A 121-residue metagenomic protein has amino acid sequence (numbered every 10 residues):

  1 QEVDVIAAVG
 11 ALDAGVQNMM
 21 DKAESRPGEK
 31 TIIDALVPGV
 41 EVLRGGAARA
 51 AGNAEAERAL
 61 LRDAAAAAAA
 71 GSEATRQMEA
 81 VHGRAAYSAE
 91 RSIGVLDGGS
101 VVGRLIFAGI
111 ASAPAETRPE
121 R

Functional and structural regions predicted by a protein language model:
Q1-R121: N-terminal loops that bind phosphate or other acidic moieties and the adjacent beta-alpha structural core
